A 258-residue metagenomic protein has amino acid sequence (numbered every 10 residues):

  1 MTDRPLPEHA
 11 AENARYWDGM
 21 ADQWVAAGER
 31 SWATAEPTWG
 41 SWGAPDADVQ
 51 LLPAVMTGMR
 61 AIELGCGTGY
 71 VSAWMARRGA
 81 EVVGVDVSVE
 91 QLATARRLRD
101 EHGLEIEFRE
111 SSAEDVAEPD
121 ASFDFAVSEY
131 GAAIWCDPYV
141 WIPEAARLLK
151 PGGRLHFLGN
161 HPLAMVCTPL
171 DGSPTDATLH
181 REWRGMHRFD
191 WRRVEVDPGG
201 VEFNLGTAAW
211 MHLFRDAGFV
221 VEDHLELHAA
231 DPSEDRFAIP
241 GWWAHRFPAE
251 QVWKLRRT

Functional and structural regions predicted by a protein language model:
M1-W32: N-terminal, positively charged/glycine-rich alpha-helical extensions of SAM-dependent methyltransferases
R30-M59: Conserved alpha-helix/loop element of class I SAM-dependent methyltransferases that forms part of the SAM/SAH-binding
R60-D115: Class I SAM-dependent methyltransferase SAM/SAH-binding core
E114-F125: A short acidic, Gly/Pro-enriched loop at the edge of an enzyme's catalytic core that lines a small-molecule cofactor
F125-Y139: A short SAM/SAH-binding and catalytic strip from SAM-dependent methyltransferases
Y139-R154: A short glycine-rich, Lys/Arg-flanked "PGG" loop and its adjoining helix->strand segment in the class I
R154-D190: Conserved class I S-adenosyl-L-methionine
D190, V201-H224: Short alpha-helix
